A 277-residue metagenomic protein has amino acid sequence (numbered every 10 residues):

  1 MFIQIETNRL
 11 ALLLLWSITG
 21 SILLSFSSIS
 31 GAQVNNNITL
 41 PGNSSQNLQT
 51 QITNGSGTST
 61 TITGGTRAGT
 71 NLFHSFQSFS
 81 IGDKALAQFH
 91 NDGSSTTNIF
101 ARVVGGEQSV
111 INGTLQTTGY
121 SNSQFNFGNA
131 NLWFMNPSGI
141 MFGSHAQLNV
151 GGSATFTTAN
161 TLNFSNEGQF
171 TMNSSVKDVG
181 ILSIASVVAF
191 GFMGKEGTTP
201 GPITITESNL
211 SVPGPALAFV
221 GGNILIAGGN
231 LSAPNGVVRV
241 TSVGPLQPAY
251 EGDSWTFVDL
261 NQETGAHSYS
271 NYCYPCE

Functional and structural regions predicted by a protein language model:
F2-E277: Extracellular and secretory-pathway beta-repeat/beta-biased strand scaffolds
